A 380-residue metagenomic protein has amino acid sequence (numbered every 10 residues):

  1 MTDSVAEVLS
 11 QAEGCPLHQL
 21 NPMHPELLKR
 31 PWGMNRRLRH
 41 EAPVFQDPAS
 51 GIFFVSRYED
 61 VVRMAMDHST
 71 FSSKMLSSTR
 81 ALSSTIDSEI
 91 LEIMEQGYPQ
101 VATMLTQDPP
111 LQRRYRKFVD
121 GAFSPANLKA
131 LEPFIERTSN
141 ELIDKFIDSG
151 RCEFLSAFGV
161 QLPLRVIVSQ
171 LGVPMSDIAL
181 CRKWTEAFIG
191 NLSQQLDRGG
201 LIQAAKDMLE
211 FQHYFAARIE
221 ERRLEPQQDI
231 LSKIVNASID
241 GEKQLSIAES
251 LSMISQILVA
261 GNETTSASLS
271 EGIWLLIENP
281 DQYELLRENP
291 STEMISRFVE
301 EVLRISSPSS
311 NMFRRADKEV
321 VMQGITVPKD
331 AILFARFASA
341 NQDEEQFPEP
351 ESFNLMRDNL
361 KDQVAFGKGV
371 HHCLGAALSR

Functional and structural regions predicted by a protein language model:
M1-R380: Cytochrome P450
